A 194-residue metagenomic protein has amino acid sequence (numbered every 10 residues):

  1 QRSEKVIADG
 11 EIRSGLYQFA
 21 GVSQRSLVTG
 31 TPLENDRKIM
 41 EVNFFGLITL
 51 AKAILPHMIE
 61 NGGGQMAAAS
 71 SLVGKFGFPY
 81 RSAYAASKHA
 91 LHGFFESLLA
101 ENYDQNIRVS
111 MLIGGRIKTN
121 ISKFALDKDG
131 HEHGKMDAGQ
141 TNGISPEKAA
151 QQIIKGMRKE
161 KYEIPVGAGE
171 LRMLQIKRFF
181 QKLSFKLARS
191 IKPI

Functional and structural regions predicted by a protein language model:
L16, T31, I39-M40: A hydrophobic alpha-helix adjacent to the NAD(P)-binding/active-site core of NAD(P)-dependent oxidoreductases, strongly
L27-V28, N35-R37: Substrate-binding pocket helix/loop in short-chain dehydrogenase/reductase
T29, F76-S82: Active-site loop immediately N-terminal to the catalytic Tyr-X3-Lys motif of short-chain dehydrogenase/reductase
A51, S87: Active-site helix of classical SDR
S71: Residue(s) in the substrate-gating loop at a strand-loop-helix junction that position the organic substrate next
F76, S97-R108: Active-site-adjacent segment of SDR/Rossmann-fold oxidoreductases
D104-A168: SDR active-site lid
